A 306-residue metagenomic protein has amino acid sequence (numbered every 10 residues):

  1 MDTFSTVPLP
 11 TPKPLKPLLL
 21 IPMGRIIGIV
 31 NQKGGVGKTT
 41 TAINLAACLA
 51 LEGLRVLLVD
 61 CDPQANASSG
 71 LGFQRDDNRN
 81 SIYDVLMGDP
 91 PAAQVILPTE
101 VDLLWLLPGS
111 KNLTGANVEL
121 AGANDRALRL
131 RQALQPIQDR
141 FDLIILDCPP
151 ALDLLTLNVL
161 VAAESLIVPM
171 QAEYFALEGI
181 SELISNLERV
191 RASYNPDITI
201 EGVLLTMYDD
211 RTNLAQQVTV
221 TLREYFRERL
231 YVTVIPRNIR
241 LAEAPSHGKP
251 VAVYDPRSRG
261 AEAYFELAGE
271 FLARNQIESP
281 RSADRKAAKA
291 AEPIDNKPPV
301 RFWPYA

Functional and structural regions predicted by a protein language model:
M1-A306: P-loop NTP-binding core
